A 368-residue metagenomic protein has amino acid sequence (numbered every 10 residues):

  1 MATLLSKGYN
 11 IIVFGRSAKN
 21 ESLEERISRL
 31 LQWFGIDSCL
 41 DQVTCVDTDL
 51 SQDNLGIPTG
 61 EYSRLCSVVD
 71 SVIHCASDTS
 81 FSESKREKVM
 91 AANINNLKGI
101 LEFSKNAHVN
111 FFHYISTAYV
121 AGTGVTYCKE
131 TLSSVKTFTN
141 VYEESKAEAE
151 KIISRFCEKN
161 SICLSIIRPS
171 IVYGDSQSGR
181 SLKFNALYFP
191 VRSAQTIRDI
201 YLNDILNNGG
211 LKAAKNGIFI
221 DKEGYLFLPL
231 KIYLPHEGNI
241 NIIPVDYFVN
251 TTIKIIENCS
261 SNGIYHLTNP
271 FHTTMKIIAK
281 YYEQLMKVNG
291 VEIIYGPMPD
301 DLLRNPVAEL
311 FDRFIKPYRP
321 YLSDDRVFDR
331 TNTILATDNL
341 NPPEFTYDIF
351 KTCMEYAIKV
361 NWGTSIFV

Functional and structural regions predicted by a protein language model:
M1-L4, Y9-G15, V327-V368: Amphipathic terminal alpha-helices
M1-S71, C75-D78: N-terminal Rossmann/SDR dinucleotide-binding element
S71-H74, S82-E87, A91, N95-E144 (+3 more regions): Conserved Rossmann-fold NAD(P)-dependent oxidoreductase catalytic core, especially the SDR/UDP-sugar
T137-S170, D175, F189, A194 (+1 more regions): Active-site Tyr-X1-5-Lys
V172-Q177, I232-N239, Y265-T273, E283: Glycine-rich Rossmann NAD(P)(H)-binding loop
S178, L187-Y247, T251-K254: A conserved pocket-lining segment of Rossmann-fold NAD(P)-dependent short-chain dehydrogenase/reductase
K212-P235, P299-N341: A hydrophobic C-terminal alpha-helical subdomain
N250-P317: Mid/C-terminal beta-alpha module of Rossmann-like enzyme folds, strongest in SDR-family dehydrogenases/epimerases
